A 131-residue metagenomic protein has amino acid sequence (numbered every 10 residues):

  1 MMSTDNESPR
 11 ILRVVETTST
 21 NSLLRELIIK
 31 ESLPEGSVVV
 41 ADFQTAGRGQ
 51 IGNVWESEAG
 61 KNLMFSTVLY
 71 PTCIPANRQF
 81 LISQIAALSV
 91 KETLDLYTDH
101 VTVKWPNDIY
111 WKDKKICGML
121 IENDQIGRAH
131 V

Functional and structural regions predicted by a protein language model:
M1-L96, C117: N-terminal lobe of the biotin/lipoate ligase/transferase fold
F65, I126-G127: Low-complexity, compositionally biased segments
A86-I126: Acidic (Asp/Glu) carboxylate-rich active-site/surface patches
A129-V131: Conserved small/polar residues in nucleotide/adenosyl-binding loops
